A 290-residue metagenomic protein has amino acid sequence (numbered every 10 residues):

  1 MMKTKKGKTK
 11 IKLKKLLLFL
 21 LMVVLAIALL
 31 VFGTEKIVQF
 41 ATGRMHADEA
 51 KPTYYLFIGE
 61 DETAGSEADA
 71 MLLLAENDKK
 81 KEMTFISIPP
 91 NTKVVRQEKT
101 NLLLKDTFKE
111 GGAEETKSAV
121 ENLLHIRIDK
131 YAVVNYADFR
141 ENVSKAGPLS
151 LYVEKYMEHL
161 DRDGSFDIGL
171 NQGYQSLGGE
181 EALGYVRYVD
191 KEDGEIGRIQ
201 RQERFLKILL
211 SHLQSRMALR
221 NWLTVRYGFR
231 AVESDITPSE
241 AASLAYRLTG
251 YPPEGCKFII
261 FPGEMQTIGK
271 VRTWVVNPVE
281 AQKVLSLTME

Functional and structural regions predicted by a protein language model:
M2-K8, L13-V23, I27-E290: Non-catalytic, solvent-exposed segments at the cell envelope interface
